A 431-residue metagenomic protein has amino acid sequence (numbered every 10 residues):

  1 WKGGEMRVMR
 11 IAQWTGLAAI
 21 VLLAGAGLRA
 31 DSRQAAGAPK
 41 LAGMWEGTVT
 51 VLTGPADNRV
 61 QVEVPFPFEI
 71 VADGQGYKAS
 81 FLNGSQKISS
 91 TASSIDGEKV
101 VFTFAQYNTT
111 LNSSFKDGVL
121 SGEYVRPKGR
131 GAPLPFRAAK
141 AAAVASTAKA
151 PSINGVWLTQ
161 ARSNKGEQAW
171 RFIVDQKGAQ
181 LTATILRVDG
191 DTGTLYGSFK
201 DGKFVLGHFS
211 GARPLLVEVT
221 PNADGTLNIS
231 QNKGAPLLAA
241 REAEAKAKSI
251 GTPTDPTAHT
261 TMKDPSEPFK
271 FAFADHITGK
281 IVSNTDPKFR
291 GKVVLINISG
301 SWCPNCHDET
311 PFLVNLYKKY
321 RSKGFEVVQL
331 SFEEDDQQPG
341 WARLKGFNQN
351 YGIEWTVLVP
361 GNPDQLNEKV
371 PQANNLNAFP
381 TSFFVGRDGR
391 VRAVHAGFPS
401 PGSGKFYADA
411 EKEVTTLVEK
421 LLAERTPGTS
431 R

Functional and structural regions predicted by a protein language model:
E5-G16: Bacterial N-terminal signal peptides that target proteins for export
T15-G25: Bacterial N-terminal signal peptides
D31-K116, E123-K128, A132, A142-N222: Central antiparallel beta-sheet cores of small beta-barrel/beta-sandwich binding domains
N232-D275, P287-G291: N-proximal helix/coil linker or "cap" segments that precede and/or mark the start of modular domains
P268-H276, K345-R387: Short, internal strand/loop/helix patches that form the active-site neighborhood or redox-interaction surface
V282-H307, L313: Short active-site neighborhood of thiol/selenol oxidoreductases, capturing the structured segment around
D308-Y351, N362-V370: Structural microenvironment flanking redox-active thiols in thiol-disulfide oxidoreductases
A378-R431: Thiol-/selenol-based redox modules, centered on thioredoxin-like and closely related oxidoreductase domains
